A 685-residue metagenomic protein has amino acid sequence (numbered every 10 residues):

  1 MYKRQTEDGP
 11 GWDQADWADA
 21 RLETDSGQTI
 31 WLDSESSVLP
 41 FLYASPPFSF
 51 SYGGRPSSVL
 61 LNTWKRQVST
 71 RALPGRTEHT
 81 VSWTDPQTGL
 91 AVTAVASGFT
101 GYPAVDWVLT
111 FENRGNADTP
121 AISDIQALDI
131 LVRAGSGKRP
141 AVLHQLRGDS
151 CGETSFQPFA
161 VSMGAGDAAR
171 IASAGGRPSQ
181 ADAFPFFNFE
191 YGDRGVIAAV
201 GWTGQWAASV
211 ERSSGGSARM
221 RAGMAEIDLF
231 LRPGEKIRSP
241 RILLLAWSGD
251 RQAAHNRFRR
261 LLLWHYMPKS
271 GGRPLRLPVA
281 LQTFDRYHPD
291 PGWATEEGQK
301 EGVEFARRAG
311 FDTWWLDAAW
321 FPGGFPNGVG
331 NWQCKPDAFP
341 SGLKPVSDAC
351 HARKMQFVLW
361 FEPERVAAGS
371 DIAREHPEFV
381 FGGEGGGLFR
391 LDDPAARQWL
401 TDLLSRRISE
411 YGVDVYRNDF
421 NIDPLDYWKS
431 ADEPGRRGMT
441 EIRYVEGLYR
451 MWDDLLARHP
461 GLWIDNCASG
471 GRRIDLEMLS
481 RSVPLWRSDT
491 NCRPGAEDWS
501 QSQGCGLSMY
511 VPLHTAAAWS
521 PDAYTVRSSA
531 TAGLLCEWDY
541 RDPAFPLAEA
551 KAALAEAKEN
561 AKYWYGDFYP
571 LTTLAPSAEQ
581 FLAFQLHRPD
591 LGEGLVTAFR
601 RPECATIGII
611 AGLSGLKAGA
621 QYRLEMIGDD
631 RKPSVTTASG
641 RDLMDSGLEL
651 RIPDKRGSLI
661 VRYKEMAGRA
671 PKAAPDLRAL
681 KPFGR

Functional and structural regions predicted by a protein language model:
K3-R55, L60-R66: Gly-Asp-aromatic-enriched flexible segments
L42-G216, A225-I227, Q621-T637: Polysaccharide-binding surfaces and accessory modules of carbohydrate-active proteins
L229-S248, R656-K664: Short Pro-Gly-centered flexible turn/kink motifs
H255-T313, D317, P322: An acidic-aromatic substrate-binding cleft motif
R276-A280, P291, T295, P336 (+1 more regions): Active-site-adjacent "subsite" loops/lids of carbohydrate-active enzymes
P326-D337, R365-E384, A431, G435 (+1 more regions): Aromatic- and acidic-residue-enriched segments that line the glycan-binding/catalytic groove of carbohydrate-active
L448-S634, E649-L659: Active-site-proximal substrate-binding groove within the catalytic cores of carbohydrate-active enzymes
T636-G684: C-terminal beta-strand-rich structural cap/linker in extracellular carbohydrate-active enzymes
